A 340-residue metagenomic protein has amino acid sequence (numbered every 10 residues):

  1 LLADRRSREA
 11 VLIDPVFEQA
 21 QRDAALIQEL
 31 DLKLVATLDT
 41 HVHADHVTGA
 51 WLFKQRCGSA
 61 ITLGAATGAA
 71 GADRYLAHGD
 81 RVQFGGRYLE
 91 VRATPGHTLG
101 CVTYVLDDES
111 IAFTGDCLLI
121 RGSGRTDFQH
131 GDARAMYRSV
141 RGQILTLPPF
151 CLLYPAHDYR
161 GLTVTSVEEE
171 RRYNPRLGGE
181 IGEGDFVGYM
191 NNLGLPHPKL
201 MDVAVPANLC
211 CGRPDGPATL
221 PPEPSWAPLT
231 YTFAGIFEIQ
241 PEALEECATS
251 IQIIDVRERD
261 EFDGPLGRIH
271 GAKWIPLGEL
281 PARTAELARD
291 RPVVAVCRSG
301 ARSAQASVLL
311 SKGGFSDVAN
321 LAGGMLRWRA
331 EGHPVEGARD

Functional and structural regions predicted by a protein language model:
L1, R81-D107, I111-A112, T146 (+1 more regions): Core dinuclear metal-dependent hydrolase active-site scaffold
L1-K33, Y104-G115, R121: Conserved beta-strand hairpin/beta-sheet module of binuclear metal-dependent hydrolase folds, prominently
L12-P15, K33-H43, T62-A66, T94-G96 (+4 more regions): Active-site neighborhood of phospho(di)ester-bond hydrolases with catalytic His/Asp-centered motifs
Q19-A20, V42-T48, G68-G71, L99-G100 (+2 more regions): Active-site environment of divalent metal-dependent phosphoester hydrolases
Q19-T62: Active-site metal-binding motif and surrounding structural segment of the metallo-beta-lactamase
R138-L152, A156-E242: Accessory terminal helices/loops
L220-A295, S299, A338: Positively charged, proline/Ser/Thr-rich regional signature most characteristic of the Rhodanese/CDC25-like
L277-A330, E336: Catalytic cysteine-centered active loop of the rhodanese-like fold, especially the PTP/DSP P-loop
